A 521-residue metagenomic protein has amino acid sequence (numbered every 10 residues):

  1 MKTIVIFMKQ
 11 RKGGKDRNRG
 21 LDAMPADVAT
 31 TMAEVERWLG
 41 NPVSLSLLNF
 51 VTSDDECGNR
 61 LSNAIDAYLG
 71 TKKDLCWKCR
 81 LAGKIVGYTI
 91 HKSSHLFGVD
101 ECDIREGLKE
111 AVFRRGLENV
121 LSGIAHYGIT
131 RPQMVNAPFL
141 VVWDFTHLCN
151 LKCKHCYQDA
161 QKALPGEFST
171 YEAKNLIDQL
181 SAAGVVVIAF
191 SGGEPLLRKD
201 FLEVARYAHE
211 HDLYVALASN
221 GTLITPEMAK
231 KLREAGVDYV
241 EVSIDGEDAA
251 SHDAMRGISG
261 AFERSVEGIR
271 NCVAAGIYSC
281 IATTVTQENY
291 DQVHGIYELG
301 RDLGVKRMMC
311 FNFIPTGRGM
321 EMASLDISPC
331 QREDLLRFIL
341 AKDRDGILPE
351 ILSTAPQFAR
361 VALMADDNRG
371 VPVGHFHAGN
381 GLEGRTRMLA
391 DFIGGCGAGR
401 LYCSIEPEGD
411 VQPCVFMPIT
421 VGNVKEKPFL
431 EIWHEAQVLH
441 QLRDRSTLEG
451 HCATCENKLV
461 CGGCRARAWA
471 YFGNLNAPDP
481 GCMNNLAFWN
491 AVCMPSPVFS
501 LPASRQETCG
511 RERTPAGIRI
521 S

Functional and structural regions predicted by a protein language model:
K2-S53: Non-catalytic protein-protein interaction scaffold segments in large eukaryotic complex-forming proteins
N59-A235, I327-S328: Conserved alpha-helical substructure of the radical SAM core
E167-S328: Radical SAM/AdoMet-radical enzyme domain recognition
Q179-G192, R443-D444, D479-S521: Short Fe-S-cluster ligation motifs
P329-R387, D410-G462, F499: C-terminal accessory region of radical SAM enzymes
C396-R400: Short, small/polar residue-rich loop motifs at catalytic or cofactor-binding pockets
I405-E406: Short, acidic, Ser/Thr-enriched surface-loop or helix-capping motifs
S446-C493: Cysteine-cluster motifs in flexible loop/terminal segments that predominantly coordinate metals
